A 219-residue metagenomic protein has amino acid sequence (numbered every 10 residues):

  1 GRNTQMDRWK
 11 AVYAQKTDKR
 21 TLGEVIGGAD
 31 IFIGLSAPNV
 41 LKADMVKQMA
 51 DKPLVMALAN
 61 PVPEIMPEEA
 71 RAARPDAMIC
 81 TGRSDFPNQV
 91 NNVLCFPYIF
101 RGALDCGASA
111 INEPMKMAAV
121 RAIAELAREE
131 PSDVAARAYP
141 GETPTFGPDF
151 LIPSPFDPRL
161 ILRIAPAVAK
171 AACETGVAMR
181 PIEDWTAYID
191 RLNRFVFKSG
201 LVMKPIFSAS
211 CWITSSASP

Functional and structural regions predicted by a protein language model:
G1-A37: Glycine-rich phosphate/diphosphate-binding loop of Rossmann-like nucleotide-binding domains
G1-M6, D44-V46, M66-R71, N91: Short acidic, glycine/serine/threonine-rich loops at helix termini
V25-I26, V46-M49: A short, aliphatic-rich alpha-helical micro-motif
A29, K52-P53, D76: Short, well-ordered alpha-helix to beta-strand connector turns
L35-P38, Q48-D51, L58-I65: N-terminal Rossmann-like NAD(P) cofactor-binding subdomain of oxidoreductases, focused on the glycine-rich
A57-G176, R180: Adenosine-phosphate binding glycine-rich loop
I182-F207: Long, charged amphipathic helices and adjacent flexible linkers at domain junctions
S208-S218: N-terminal low-complexity segments that are often proline-rich with Ser/Thr-Pro
